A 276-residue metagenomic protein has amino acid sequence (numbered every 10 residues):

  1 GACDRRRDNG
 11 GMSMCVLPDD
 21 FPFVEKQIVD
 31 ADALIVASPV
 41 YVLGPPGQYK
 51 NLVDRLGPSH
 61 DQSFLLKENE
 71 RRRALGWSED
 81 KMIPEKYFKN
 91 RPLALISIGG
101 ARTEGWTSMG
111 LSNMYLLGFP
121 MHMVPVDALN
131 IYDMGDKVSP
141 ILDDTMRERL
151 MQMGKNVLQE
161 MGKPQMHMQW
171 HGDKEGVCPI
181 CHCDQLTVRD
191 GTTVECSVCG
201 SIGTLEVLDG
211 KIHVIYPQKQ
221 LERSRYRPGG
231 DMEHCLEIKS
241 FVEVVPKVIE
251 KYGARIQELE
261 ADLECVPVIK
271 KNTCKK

Functional and structural regions predicted by a protein language model:
G1-D61, E148, M153, L158-K275: N-terminal beta1-alpha1-beta2 submodule of the flavodoxin-like/Rossmannoid cofactor-binding fold
G11-M12, V16-H167: Long, charged N-terminal interaction/targeting segments
